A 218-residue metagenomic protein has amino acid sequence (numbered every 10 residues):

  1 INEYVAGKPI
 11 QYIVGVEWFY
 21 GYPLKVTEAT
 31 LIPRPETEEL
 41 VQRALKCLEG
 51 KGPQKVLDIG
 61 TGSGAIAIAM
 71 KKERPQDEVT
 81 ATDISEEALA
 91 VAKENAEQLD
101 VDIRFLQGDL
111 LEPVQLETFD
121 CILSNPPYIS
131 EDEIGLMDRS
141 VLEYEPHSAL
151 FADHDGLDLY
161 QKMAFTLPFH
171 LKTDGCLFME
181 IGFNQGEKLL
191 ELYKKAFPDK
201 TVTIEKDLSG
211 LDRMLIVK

Functional and structural regions predicted by a protein language model:
I1-C47: Conserved AdoMet
Q11, I129-D132, N184: Active-site beta-alpha loop architecture of Rossmann-like, nucleotide-cofactor-dependent enzymes
V14, Q107-G108, K206: Short loop/edge segments at beta-strand edges and connector loops that shape dinucleotide/nucleotide cofactor-binding
P33, D58, A81, A152 (+1 more regions): Conserved SAM-binding loop
E36-L136: Conserved SAM/SAH cofactor-binding pocket of Class I
A44, M70, V141, M163 (+1 more regions): Class I S-adenosylmethionine-dependent transferase superfamily signal
Y128-L159: Mobile active-site "lid"/loop adjacent to the S-adenosyl-L-methionine
H154-V217: Conserved Class I SAM-dependent methyltransferase catalytic core
